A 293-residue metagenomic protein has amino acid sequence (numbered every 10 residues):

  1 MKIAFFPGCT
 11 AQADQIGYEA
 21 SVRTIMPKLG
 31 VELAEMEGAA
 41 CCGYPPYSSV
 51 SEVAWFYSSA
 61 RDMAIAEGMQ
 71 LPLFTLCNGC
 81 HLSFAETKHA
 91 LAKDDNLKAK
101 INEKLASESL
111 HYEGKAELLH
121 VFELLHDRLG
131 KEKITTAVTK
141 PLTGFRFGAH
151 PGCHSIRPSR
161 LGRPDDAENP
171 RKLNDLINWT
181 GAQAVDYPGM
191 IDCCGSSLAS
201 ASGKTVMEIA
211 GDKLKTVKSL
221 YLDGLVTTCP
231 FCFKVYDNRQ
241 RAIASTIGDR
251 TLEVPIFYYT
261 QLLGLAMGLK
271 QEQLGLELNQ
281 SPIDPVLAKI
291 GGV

Functional and structural regions predicted by a protein language model:
M1-V293: Iron-sulfur cluster-binding electron-transfer modules in prokaryotic oxidoreductases
